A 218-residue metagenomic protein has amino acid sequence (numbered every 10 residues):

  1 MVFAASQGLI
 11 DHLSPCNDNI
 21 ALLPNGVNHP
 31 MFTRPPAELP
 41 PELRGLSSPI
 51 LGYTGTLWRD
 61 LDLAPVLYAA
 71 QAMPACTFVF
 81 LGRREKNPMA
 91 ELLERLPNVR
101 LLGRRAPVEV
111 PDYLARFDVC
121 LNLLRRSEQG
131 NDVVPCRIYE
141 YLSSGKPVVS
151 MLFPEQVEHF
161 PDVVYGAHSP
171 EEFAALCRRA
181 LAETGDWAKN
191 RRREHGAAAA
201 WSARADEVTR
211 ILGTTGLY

Functional and structural regions predicted by a protein language model:
M1-L22, E158: A short, active-site helix/loop in glycosyltransferases that binds the activated sugar's phosphate group
A5-G8, L23-G26, P35, F117: Carbohydrate-associated surface elements
S14, V27-L43, R59, A90-E91: Acidic anion/phosphate-binding donor-loop and adjacent secondary structure in glycosyltransferase catalytic cores
L43-L61, V66-A70: Conserved donor-binding/catalytic core segment of Leloir-type glycosyltransferases
L61, V108, Y113, D118-L142 (+1 more regions): Nucleotide-sugar-dependent
P88-L114: Nucleotide-activated donor-binding/catalytic signature segment of Leloir-type glycosyltransferases, i.e., the conserved
V157-R179: Change "using UDP/GDP/dTDP sugars" to "using nucleotide sugars
G185-T215: A charged, aromatic-enriched C-terminal amphipathic alpha-helix characteristic of glycosyltransferases across folds
